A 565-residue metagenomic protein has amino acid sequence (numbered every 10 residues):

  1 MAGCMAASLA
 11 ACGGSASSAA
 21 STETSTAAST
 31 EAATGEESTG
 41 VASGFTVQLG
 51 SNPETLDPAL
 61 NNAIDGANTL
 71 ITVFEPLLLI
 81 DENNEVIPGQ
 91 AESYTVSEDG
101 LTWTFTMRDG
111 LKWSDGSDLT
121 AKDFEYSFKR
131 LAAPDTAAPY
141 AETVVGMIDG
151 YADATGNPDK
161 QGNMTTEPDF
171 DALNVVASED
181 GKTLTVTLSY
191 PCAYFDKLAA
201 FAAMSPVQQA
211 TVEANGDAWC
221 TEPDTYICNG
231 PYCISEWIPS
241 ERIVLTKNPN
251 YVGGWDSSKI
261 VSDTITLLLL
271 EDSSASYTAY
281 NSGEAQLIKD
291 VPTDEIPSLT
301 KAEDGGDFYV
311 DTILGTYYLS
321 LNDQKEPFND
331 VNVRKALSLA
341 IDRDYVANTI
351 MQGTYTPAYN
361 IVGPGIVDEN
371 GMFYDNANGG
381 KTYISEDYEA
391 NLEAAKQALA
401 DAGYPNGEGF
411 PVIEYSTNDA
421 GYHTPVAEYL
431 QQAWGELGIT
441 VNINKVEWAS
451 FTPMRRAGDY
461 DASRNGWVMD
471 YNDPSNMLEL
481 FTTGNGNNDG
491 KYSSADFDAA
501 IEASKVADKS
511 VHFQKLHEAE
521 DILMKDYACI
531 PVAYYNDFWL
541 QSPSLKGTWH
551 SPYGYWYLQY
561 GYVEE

Functional and structural regions predicted by a protein language model:
Q48-E98, I227: N-terminal lobe/hinge region of extracytoplasmic solute-binding protein
E85, F170, L188-K259, T264 (+1 more regions): Gly/Pro-rich hinge or "lid" segments in bacterial periplasmic/extracellular proteins
E125, P139-A210: Surface-exposed binding/hinge segments that line and control ligand-binding clefts or catalytic entry sites
V175, T382-E389, N442-F451, N476-P543 (+1 more regions): Extracytoplasmic/peripheral linker and loop segments enriched in polar/acidic and small residues with frequent Thr/Pro
D217, N250-S298, T440: Ligand-site clamp/hinge motif
P239, E386-L392, K396-M469, D537: Ligand/substrate-recognition segments at binding pockets and active sites
T356-D401, A420-H423: Structural transition elements
W539-E565: Long beta-strand-rich cores associated with HINT superfamily self-processing modules
